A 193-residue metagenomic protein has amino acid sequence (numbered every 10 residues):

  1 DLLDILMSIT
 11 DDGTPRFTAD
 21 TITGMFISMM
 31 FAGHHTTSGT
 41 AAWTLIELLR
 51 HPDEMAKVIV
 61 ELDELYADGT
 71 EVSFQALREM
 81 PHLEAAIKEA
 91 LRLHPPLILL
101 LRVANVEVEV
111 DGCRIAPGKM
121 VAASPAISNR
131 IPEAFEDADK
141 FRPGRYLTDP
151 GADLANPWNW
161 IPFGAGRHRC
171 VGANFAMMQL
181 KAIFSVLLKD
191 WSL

Functional and structural regions predicted by a protein language model:
D1-A41, S73, M80, R145: Conserved cytochrome P450 catalytic core segment spanning the I/J/K helices
I27, A32, E71-F74, I98-L99 (+1 more regions): Cytochrome P450 heme-thiolate "Cys pocket" and heme-binding signature region
T36-L49, I183: Short, small-residue alpha-helix embedded
P52-E54, F175-L193: Cytochrome P450 heme-binding "Cys pocket" and the immediately downstream C-terminal segment
T70-D111, P132, I161: Conserved cytochrome P450 K-helix E-x-x-R motif and the immediately C-terminal K′/meander segment
A123-D153: Conserved cytochrome P450 K-helix/beta-meander segment immediately N-terminal to the heme-binding cysteine loop
